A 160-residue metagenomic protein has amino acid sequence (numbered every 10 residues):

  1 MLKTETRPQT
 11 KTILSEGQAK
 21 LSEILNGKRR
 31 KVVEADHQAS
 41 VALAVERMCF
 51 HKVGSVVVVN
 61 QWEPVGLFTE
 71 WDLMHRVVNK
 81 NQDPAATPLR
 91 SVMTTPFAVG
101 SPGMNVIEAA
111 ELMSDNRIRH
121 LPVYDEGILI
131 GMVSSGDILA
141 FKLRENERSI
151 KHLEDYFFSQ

Functional and structural regions predicted by a protein language model:
M1-Q160: Tandem CBS (Cystathionine beta-synthase) repeat/Bateman regulatory domains
